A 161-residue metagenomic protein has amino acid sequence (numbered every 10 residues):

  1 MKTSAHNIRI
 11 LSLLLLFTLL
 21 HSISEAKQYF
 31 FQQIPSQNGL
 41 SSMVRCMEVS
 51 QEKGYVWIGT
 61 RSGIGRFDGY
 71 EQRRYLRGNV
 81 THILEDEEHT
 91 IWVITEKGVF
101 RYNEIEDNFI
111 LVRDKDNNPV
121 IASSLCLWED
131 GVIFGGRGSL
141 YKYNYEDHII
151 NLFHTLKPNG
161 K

Functional and structural regions predicted by a protein language model:
M1-K161: Carboxylate-rich, polar loop motifs that coordinate divalent cations or form catalytic acidic clusters
